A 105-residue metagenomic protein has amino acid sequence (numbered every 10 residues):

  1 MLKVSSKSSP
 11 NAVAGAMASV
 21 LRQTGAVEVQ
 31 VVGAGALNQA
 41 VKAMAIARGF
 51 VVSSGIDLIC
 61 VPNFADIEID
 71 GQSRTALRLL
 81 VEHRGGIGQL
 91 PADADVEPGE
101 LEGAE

Functional and structural regions predicted by a protein language model:
M1-A26, A40-M44, R48, L77 (+1 more regions): Conserved mixed alpha/beta catalytic, RNA-binding, or beta-rich assembly cores of soluble enzyme, regulatory
S8, V32-G35: Short beta->alpha linker loops
A34-C60: Short, hydrophobic/π-rich interface segment
I56-E105: C-terminal edge-of-domain segments
